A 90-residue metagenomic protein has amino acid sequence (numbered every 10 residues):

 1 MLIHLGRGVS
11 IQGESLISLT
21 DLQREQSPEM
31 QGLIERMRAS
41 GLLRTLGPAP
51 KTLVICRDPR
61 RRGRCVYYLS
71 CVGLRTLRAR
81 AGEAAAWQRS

Functional and structural regions predicted by a protein language model:
M1-S90: Eukaryotic intrinsically disordered, low-complexity regulatory linkers and tails enriched in Ser/Thr/Pro
